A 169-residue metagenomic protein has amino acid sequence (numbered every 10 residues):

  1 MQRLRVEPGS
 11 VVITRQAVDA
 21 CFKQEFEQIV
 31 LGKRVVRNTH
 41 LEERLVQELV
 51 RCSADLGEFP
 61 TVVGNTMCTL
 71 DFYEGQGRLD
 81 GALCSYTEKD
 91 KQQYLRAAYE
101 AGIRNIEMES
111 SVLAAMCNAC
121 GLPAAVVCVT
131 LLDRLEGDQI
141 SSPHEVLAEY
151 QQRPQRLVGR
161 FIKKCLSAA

Functional and structural regions predicted by a protein language model:
M1-A169: Glycine-rich phosphate- or other oxyanion-binding loops that anchor nucleotides, phosphorylated ligands
